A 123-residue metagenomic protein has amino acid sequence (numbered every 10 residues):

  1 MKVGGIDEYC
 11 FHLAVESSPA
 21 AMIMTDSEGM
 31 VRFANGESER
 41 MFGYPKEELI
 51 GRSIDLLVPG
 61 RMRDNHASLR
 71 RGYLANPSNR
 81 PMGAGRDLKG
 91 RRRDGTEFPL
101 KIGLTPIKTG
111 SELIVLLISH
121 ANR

Functional and structural regions predicted by a protein language model:
M1-Y9, H120-R123: PAS-associated C-terminal cap
G5-E39, M82: Sensory modules in modular signal-transduction proteins
P19-A20, G85-R86, G103: Short loop/turn microsegments at loop-to-beta-strand junctions
S38-L49: PAS/PAS-like sensory domain cap-loop motif
E48-D64, A75: PAS-family sensory/regulatory domains
N79, R86-G95: PAS-family sensory domains
I102-V115: Short loop/turn elements at sensory-signaling interfaces that couple input to output
